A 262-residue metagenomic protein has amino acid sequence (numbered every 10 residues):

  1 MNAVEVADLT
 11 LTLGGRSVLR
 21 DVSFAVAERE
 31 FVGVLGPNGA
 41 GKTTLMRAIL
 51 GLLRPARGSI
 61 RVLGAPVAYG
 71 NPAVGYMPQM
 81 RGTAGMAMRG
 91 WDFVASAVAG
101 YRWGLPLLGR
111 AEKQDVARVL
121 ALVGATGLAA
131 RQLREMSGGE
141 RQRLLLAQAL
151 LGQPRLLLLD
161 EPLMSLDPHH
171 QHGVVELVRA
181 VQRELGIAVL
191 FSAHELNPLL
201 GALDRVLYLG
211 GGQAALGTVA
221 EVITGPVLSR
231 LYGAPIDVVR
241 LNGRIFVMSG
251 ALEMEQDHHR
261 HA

Functional and structural regions predicted by a protein language model:
L50: Helix-to-loop junction immediately C-terminal to a conserved catalytic motif
G58-P72: Conserved ABC transporter NBD signature motif
R110-L128: Conserved ABC ATPase "signature" region
Q132-M136: Conserved ABC ATPase signature
Q153: Conserved catalytic motifs of ABC-family nucleotide-binding domains
L157-E161: Catalytic Walker B motif of ABC-type/P-loop ATPase nucleotide-binding domains
G225, L231-A262: ABC ATPase nucleotide-binding domains
